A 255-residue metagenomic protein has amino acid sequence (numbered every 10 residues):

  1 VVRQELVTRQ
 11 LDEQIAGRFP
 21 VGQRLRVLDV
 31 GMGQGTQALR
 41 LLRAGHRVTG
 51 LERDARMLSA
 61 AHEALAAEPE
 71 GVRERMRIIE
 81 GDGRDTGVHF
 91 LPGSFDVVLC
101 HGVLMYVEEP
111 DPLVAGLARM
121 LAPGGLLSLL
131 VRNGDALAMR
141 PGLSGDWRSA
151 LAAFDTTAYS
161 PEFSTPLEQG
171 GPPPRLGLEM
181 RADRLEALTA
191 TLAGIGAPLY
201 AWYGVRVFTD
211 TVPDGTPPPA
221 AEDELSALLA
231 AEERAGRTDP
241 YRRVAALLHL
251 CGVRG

Functional and structural regions predicted by a protein language model:
V2-Q23: Conserved alpha-helix/loop element of class I SAM-dependent methyltransferases that forms part of the SAM/SAH-binding
Q23-G31: Conserved class I S-adenosyl-L-methionine
T36, R40-T86: Class I SAM-dependent methyltransferase SAM/SAH-binding core
L99: A conserved beta-strand element that flanks and buttresses the S-adenosyl-L-methionine
D111-L126: A short glycine-rich, Lys/Arg-flanked "PGG" loop and its adjoining helix->strand segment in the class I
L126-A158: Conserved class I S-adenosyl-L-methionine
E179-G196, W202: Short alpha-helix
A201-G255: Conserved Class I S-adenosyl-L-methionine
